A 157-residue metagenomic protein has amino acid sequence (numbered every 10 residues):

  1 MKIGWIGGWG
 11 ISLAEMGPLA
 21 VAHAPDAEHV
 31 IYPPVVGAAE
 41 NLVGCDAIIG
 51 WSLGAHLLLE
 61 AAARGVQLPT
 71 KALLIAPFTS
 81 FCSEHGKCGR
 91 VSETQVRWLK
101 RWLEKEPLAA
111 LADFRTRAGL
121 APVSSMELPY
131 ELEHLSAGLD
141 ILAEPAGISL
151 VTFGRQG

Functional and structural regions predicted by a protein language model:
M1-A39: Conserved HGGG/HGGXW glycine-rich cap/lid loop of the alpha/beta-hydrolase fold
W5-W9, S52-L53, P77, G154: Glycine-rich His-Gly loop
I49-L59: Gly/Ala-rich beta-loop-alpha elbow adjacent to hydrolase catalytic centers
Q67-C82: A conserved short beta-strand
T79-M126: Helix-rich cap/lid subdomain of alpha/beta-hydrolase
R117, M126-S149: Active-site nucleophile elbow and catalytic-triad environment of alpha/beta-hydrolase enzymes
V151-G157: Short beta-strand/loop motif that positions the catalytic acidic residue of the alpha/beta-hydrolase fold
